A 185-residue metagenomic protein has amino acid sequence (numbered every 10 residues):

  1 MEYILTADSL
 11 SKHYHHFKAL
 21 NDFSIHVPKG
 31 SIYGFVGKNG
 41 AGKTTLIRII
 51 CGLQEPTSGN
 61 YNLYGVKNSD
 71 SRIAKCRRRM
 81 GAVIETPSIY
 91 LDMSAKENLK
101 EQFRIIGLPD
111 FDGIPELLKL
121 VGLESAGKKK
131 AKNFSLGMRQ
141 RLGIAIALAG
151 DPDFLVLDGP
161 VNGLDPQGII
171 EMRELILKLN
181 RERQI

Functional and structural regions predicted by a protein language model:
K38-G42: Walker A (P-loop) phosphate-binding loop of ABC-type ATPase nucleotide-binding domains
C51: Helix-to-loop junction immediately C-terminal to a conserved catalytic motif
G59-S69, K75-C76: Conserved ABC transporter NBD signature motif
K100, R104, P109-A126, L177: Conserved ABC ATPase "signature" region
L155-G159: Catalytic Walker B motif of ABC-type/P-loop ATPase nucleotide-binding domains
I170-E182: Helical segment within the ABC ATPase nucleotide-binding domain
